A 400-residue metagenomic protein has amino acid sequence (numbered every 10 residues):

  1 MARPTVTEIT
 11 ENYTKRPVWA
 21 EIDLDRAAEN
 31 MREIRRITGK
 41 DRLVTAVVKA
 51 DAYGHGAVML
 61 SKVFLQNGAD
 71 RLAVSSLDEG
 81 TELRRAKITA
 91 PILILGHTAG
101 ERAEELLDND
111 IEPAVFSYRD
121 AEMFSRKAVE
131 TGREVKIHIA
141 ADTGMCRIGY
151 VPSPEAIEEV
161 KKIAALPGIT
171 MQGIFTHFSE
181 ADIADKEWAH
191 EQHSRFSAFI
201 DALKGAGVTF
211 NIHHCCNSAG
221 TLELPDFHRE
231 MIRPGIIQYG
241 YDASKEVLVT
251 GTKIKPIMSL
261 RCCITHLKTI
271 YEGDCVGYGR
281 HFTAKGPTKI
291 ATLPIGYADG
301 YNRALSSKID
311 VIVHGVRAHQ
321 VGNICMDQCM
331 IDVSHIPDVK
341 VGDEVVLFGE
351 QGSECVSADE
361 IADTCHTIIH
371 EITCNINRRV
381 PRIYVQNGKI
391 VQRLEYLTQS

Functional and structural regions predicted by a protein language model:
M1-I9: Short, compositionally biased "basic patch" segments
R3, Y13-T14, V18-E21, R26-E29 (+3 more regions): Active-site-proximal beta-alpha core segment in soluble small-molecule metabolic enzymes
I9-W19, K161-K162, E246-P256: Short aromatic-glycine motifs in intrinsically disordered, low-complexity regions
T38, V129-T131, H138, P167 (+8 more regions): Solvent-exposed alpha-helices and their adjacent loops that cap or buttress functional pockets in soluble metabolic
I94, I264, Q320-V321: A structural signal for short, hydrophobic beta-strand segments that form beta-sheets in beta-rich/all-beta domains
G144, S179, A219, I237 (+1 more regions): Catalytic metal-binding/acid-base residues of hydrolase active sites
D185-T288: Anionic-ligand-binding alpha/beta catalytic cores of soluble enzymes and soluble regulatory domains that recognize
T269-S400: C-terminal accessory subdomain/extension
